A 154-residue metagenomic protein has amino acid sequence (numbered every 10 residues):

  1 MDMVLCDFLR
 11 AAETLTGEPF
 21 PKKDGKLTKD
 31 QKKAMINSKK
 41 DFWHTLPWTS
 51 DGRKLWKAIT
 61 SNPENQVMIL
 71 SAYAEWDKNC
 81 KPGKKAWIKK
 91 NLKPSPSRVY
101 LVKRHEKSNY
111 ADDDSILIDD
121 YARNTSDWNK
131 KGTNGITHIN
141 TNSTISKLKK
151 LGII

Functional and structural regions predicted by a protein language model:
M1-K40: Active-site neighborhood of HAD-like aspartate-dependent phosphohydrolases
L5, L9, T49-G52, C80-K85 (+2 more regions): A structural signal for well-ordered alpha-helical scaffolds and beta->alpha junctions
L5, M68-I69, T137: A structural signal for short, well-ordered beta-strand segments and their strand-loop junctions that often border
W43-W48, G52-K84, I88: Substrate-recognition element of Asp-dependent hydrolases with the DxDx(T/V) motif
N62, N91-P94, K131: Alpha-helix C-cap/termination motif
L70-S115, A122-S126: Substrate-recognition "cap/lid" segment bordering the active-site pocket of phosphatases
S108-D112, K147-I154: Short amphipathic alpha-helix with an adjacent loop that forms part of the alpha/beta core around
I116-K149: Acidic, Mg2+-coordinating phosphoryl-transfer loop and its flanking beta/alpha structural elements, shared across
